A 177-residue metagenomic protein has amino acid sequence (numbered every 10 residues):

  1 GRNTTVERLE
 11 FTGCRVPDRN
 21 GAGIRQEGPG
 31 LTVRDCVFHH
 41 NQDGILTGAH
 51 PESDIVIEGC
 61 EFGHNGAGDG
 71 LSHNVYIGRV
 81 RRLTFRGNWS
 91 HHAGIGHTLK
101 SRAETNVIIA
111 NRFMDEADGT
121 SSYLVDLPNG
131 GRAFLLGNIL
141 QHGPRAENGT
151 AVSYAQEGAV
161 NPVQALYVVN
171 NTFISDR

Functional and structural regions predicted by a protein language model:
G1, E7-R177: Glycine- and acidic/polar-rich repeat regions and solenoidal domains
